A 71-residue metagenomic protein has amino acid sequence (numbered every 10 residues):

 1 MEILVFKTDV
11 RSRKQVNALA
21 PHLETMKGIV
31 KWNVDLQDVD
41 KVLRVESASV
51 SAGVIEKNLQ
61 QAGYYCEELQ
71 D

Functional and structural regions predicted by a protein language model:
I3, K7, Q37, E46-D71: C-terminal structural segments of small proteins and small subunits
V5-Q15: Short, surface-exposed ligand-recognition loops at beta-strand->loop->(often short) alpha-helix junctions that present
L23-D35: Short acidic amphipathic segments
L43: Residue-level signal for inorganic ion chemistry
